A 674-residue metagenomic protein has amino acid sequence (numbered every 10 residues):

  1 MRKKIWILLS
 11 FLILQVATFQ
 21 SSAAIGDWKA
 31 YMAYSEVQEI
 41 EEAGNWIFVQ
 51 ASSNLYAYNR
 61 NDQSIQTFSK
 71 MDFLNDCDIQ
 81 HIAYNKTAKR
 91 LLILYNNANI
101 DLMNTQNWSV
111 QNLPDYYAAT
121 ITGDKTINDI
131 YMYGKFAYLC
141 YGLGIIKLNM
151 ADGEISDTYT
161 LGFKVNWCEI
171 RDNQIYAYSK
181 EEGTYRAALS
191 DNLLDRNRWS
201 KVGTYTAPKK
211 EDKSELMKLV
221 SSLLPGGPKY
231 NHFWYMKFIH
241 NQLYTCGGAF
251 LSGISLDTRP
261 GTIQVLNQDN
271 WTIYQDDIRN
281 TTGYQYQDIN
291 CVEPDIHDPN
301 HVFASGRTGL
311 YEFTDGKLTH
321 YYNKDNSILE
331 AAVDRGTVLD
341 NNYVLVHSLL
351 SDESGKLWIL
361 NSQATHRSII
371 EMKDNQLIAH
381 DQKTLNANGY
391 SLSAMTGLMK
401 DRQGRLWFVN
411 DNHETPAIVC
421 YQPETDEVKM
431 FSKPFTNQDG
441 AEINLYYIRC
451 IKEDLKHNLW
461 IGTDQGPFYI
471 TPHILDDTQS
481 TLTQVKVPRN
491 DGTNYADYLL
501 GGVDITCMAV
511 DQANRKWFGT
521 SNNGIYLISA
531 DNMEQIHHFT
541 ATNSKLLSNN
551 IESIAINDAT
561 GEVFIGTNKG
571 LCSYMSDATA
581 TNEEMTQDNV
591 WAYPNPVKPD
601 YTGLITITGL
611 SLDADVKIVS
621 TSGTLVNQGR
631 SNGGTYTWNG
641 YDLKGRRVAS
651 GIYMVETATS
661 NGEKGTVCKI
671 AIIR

Functional and structural regions predicted by a protein language model:
M1-D27, K356-W358, R674: Bacterial Sec-dependent N-terminal signal peptides
I13, E584-K617, T635-W638: Glycine-centered coil/turn sites that cap beta-strands in beta-rich domains
S21-V590, L625: Carboxylate-rich, polar loop motifs that coordinate divalent cations or form catalytic acidic clusters
K70, S631-E663: Short, surface-exposed loop/turn motifs with a glycine/proline- and acidic-biased composition
H297, D352, D401, D600 (+4 more regions): Surface-exposed coil/turn segments at beta-strand junctions on protein surfaces, enriched
D325, T384, N632-G633, A671: A generic structural motif
D615-V626, G645, Y653: Short, glycine-anchored, charge-dense loop/turn motifs used at functional sites
G665-I670: Edge beta-strands of extracellular beta-sandwich domains
